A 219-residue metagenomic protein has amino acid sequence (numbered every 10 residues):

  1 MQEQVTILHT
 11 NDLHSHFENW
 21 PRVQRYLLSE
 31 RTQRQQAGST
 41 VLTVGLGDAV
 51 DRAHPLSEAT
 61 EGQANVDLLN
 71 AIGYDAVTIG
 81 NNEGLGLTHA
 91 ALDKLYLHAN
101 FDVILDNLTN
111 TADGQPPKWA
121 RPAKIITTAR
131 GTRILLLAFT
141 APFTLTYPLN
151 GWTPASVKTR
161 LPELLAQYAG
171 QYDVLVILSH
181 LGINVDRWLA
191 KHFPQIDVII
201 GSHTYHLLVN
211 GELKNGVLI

Functional and structural regions predicted by a protein language model:
M1-I219: Acidic, metal/ion-coordinating pockets
